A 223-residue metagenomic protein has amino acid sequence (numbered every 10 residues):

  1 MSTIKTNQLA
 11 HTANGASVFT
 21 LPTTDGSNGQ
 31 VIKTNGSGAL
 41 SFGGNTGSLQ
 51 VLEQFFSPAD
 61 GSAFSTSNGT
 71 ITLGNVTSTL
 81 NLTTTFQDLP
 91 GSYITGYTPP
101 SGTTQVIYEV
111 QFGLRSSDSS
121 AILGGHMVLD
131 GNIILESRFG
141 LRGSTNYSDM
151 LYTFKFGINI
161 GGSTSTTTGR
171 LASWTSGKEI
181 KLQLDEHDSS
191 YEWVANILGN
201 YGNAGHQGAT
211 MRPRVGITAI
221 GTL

Functional and structural regions predicted by a protein language model:
S2-S48, S189: Extracellular repetitive beta-rich solenoid segments
T3, T46-F55, G102, M211: A short, polar/charged loop/turn motif at coil->beta-strand junctions and beta-hairpin connectors
L9, F42, F56-S57, M127-V128 (+1 more regions): Short beta-strand element of the conserved SAM-dependent methyltransferase core
A10-T12, G38, D60-A63, L114 (+2 more regions): Short loop/turn segments at secondary-structure transitions that flank enzyme active sites
P22-D25, N45-G47, G61, F139-T145: A short, sequence-level motif marking secondary-structure junctions
N45-N75: N-terminal leader/pro-regions and domain N-caps
I71-L223: Terminal beta-strand-rich extracellular "head" domains that mediate receptor/glycan or other ligand binding
